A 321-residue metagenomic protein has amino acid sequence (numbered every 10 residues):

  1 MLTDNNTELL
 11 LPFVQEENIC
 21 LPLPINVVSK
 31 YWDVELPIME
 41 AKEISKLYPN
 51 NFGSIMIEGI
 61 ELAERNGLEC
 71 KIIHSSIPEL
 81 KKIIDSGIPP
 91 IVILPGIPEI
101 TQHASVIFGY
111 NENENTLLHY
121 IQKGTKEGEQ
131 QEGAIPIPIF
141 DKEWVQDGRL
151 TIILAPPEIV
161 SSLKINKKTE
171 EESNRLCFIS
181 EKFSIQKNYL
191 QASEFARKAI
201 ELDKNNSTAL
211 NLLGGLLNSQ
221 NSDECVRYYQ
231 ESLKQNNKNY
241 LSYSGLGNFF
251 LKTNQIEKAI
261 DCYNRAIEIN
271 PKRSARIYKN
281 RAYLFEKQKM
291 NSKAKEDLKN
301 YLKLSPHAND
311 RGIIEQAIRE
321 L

Functional and structural regions predicted by a protein language model:
M1-F52, G96, N113, S173-F183 (+11 more regions): Active-site-adjacent structural segments surrounding the nucleophilic cysteine of cysteine proteases and isopeptidases
M1-L11, S29-Y31, L36-A155: Conserved active-site-adjacent core of cysteine acyl-enzyme catalytic domains
Y110-L202, S207-N211: Noncatalytic regulatory segments and standalone regulatory/sensor domains
L176, F183, F195, L210-L217 (+5 more regions): TPR/Sel1-like alpha-solenoid repeat signature
A199, E231-S232, R265-I267, N300-Y301: Canonical positions in the second alpha-helix
L202, Q235, I269-N270, L304: Structural marker of alpha-solenoid helical repeat scaffolds
Q220-S222: Glycine-centered coil turns and helix-coil junctions that link the paired helices within alpha-helical repeat units
